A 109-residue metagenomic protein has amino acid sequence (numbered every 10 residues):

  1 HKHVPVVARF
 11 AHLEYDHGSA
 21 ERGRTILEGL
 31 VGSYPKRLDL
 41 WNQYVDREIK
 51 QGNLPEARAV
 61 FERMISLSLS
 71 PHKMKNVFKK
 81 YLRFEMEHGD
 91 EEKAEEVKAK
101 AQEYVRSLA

Functional and structural regions predicted by a protein language model:
H1-A109: Alpha-helical solenoid scaffolds in eukaryotic macromolecular assemblies
